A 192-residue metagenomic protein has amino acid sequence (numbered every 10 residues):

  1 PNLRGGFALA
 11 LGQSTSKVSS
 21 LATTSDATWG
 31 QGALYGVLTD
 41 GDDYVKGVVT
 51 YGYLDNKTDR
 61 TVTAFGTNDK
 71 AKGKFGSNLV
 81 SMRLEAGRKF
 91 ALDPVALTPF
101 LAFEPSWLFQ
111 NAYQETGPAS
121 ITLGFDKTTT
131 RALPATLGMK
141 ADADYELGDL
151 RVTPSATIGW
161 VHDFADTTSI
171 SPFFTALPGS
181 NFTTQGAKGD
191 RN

Functional and structural regions predicted by a protein language model:
P1-N192: Membrane translocator/pore-forming domains, dominated by Gram-negative outer-membrane beta-barrels
